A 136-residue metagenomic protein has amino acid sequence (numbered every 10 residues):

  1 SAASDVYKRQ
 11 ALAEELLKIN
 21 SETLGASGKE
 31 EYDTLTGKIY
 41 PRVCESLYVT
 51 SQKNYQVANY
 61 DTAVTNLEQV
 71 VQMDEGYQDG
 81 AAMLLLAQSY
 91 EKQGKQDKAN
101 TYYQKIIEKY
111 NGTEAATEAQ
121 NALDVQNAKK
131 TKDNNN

Functional and structural regions predicted by a protein language model:
A2-Y7: Short, small-residue-biased leader/transition segments that mark boundaries at the very start of proteins
R9-L12, A63, A99: Single-residue signature of alpha-solenoid repeat helices
L17-R42, V70-Q78, I107-A119: Short solvent-exposed coil/turn linkers within tandem alpha-helical repeat scaffolds
N100-N136: Terminal, low-structured helical/coil segments at or just beyond the last alpha-helical repeat
